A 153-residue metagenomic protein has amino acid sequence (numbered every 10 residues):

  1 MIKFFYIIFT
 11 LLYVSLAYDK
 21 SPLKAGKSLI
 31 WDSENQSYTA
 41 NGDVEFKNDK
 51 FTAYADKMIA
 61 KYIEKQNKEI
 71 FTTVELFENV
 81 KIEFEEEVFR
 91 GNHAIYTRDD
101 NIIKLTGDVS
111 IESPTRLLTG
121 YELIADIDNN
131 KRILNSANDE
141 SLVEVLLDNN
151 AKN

Functional and structural regions predicted by a protein language model:
M1-N153: Mature-chain termini and adjacent capping regions
